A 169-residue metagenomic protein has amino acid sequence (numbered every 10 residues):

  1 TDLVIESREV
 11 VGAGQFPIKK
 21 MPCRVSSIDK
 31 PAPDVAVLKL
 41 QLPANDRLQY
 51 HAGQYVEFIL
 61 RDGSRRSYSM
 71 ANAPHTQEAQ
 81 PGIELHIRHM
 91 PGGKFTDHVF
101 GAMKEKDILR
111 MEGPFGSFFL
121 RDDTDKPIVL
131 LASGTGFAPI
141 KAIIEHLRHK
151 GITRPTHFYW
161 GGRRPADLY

Functional and structural regions predicted by a protein language model:
V4, E84, R110, V129 (+1 more regions): A structural signal for isolated positions on well-ordered beta-strands in alpha/beta enzyme cores
E6-D107, G162-R164: Ferredoxin-reductase
Q77-A79, R121-T124, K150-I152: Short, flexible hinge/linker loops that cap or flank conserved catalytic cores
G113-D125: A short, basic/flexible loop-to-alpha-helix module at the beginning of a structural domain
I128-A138: Short, glycine-rich nucleotide/cofactor-binding loops
K141-H149: Histidine-anchored nucleotide/phosphate-binding helix
R148-H149, T153-Y169: Reductase modules of NAD(P)H-dependent flavoproteins
